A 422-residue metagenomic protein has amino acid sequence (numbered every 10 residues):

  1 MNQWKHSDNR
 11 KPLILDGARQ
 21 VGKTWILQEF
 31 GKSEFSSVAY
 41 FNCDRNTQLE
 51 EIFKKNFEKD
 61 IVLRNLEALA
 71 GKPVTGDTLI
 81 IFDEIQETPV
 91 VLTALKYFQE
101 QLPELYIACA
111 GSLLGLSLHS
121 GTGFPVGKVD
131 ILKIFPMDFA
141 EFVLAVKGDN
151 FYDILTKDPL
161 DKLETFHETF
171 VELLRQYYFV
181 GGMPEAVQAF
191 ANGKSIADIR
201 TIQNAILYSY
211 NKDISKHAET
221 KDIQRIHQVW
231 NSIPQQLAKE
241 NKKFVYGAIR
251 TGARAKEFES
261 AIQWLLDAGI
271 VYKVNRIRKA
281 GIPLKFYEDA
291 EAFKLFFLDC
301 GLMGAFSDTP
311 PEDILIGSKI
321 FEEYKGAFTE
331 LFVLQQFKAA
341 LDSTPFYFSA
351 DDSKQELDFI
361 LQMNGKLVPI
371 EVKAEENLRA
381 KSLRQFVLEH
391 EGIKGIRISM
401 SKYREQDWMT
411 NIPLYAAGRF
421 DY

Functional and structural regions predicted by a protein language model:
M1-D8: Pre-Walker A adenine-sensing motif
L15: Hydrophobic anchor at the beta1->P-loop junction of P-loop NTPases
K23: Conserved lysine of the Walker
I26, F30: Hydrophobic positions on the alpha1 helix immediately C-terminal to the Walker A/P-loop
R45-T75: Short glycine-rich substrate-engagement loop in P-loop NTPases that contacts/grips substrate
I81, Y106-S112, K133: Structural recognition of the conserved hydrophobic beta-strand(s) that form the central parallel beta-sheet of P-loop
L118-A238: Interdomain motor-coupling "hinge/lid" segment immediately C-terminal to the ATP-binding subdomain of NTP-driven enzymes
Q188-E356, L361-M363: Accessory nucleic acid-recognition modules appended to NTPase machines
